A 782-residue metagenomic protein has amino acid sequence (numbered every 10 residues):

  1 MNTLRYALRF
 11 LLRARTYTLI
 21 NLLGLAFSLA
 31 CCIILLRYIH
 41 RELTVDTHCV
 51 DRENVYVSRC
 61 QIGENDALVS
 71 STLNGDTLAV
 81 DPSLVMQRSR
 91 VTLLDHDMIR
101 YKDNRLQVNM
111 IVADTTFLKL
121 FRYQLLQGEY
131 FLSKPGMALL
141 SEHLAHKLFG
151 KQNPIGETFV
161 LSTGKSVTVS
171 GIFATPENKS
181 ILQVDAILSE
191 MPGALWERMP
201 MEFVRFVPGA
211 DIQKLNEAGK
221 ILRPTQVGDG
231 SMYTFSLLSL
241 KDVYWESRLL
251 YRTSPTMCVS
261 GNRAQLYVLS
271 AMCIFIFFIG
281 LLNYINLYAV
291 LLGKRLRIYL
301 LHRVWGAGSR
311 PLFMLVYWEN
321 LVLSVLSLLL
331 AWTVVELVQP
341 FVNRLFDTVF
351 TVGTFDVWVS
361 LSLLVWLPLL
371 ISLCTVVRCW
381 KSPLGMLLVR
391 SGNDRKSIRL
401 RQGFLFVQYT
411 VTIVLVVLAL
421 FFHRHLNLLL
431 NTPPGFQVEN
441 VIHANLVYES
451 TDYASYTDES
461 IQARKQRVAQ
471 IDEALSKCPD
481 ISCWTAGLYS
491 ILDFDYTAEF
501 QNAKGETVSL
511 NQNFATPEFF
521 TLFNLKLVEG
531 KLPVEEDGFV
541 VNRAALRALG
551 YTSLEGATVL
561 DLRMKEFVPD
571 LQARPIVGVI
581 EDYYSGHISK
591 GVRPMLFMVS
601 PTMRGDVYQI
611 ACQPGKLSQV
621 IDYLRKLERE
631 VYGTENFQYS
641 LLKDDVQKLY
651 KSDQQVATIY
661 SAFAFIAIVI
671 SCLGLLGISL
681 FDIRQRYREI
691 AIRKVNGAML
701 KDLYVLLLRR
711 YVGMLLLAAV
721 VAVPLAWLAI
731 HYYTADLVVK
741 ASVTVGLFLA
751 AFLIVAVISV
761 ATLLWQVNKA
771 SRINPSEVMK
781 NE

Functional and structural regions predicted by a protein language model:
L4, R9, R13-A14, L222-C273 (+6 more regions): Membrane-helix entry/capping segments
L4-I20, G24, G280-L323, K381-S391 (+2 more regions): Intracellular coupling helices
R13-E42, S260-R297, V325, L400-H425 (+4 more regions): Hydrophobic alpha-helical transmembrane segments of multi-pass inner-membrane transport and secretion
T18-I20, F27-Y56, F341-F346, V411-N440 (+1 more regions): Alpha-helical transmembrane segments
A30, I34, N286, N320-L384 (+2 more regions): Small-residue-rich transmembrane alpha-helices
L35-M98, R198-R205, N216-A218, S236-E246 (+4 more regions): Membrane-proximal extracellular/periplasmic loop immediately following the first transmembrane helix
D114-L126, A138-G261, E473-K648: Mid-to-C-terminal secondary-structure elements that act as membrane-proximal/extracytoplasmic interface segments
T634-L715, A719-V723, I730-A735: C-terminal transmembrane helical bundles of large multi-pass transporters and their helix-start/helix-kink determinants
